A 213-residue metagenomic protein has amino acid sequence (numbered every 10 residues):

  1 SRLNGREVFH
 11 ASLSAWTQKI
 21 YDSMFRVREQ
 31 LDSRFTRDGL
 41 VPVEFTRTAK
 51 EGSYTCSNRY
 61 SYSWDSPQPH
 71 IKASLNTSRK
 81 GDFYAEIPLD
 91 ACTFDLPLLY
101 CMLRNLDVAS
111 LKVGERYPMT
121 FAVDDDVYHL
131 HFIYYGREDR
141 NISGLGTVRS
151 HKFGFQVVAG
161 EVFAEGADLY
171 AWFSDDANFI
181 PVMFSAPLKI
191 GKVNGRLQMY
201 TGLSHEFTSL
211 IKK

Functional and structural regions predicted by a protein language model:
S1-S66, D107-K213: Acidic, serine/threonine-rich low-complexity disordered tracts
W64-V123: Active-site/ligand-binding surface loops and adjacent short beta/alpha elements that line catalytic pockets across
